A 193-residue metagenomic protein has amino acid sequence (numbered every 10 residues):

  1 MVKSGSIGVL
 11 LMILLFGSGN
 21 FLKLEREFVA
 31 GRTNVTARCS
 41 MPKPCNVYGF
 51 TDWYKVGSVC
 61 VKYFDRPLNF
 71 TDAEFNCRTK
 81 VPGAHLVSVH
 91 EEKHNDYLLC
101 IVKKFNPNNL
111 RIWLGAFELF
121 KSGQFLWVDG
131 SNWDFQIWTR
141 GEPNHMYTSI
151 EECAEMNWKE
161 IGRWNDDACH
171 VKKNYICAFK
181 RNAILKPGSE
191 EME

Functional and structural regions predicted by a protein language model:
M1-E193: Extracellular, disulfide-bonded carbohydrate-recognition/adhesion ectodomains, dominated by C-type lectin-like domains
